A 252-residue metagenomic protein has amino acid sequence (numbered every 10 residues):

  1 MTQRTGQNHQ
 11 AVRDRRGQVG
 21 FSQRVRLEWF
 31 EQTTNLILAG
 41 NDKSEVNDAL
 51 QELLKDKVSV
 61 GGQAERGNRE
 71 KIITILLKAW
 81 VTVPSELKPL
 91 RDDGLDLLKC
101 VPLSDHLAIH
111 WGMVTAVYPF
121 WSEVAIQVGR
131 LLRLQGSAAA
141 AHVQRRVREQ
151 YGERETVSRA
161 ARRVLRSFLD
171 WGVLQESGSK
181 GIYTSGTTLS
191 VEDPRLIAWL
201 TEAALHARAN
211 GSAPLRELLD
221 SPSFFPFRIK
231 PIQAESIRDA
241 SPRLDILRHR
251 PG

Functional and structural regions predicted by a protein language model:
T2-G112, Q127, A138: Eukaryotic partner-binding/assembly regions in large regulatory complexes
W29-I37, M113, Y118-S137, E192-A213: Positively charged, polyanion-binding regions of nucleic-acid-associated proteins
E45-Q51, L134-E149, A209-P222: Short acidic, hydrophobic short linear motifs in intrinsically disordered regions
L53, E70, T74-A79, A161-W171 (+1 more regions): Basic amphipathic alpha-helical segments that dock to polyanions
D56-A64, R145-T156, R216-K230: Short helix-coil junctions and helix-kink-helix linkers
C100-T115, E176-S179, Y183-L189: Basic, amphipathic alpha-helix used for nucleic-acid engagement in HTH/winged-helix/SANT-Myb modules and analogous
A125-T188: Eukaryote-skewed repeat-based solenoidal scaffolds used as protein-protein interaction platforms, primarily
S177-P251: Accessory, usually C-terminal, subdomains that scaffold auxiliary metal cofactors
